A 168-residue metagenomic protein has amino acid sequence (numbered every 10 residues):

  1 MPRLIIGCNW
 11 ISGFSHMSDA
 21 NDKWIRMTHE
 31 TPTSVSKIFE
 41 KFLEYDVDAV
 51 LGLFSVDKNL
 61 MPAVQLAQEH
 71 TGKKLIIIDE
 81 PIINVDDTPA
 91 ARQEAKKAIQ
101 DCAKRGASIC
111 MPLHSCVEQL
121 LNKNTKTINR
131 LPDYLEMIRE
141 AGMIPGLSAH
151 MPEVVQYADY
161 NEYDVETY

Functional and structural regions predicted by a protein language model:
M1-E69: N-terminal binding-site loop/beta-alpha segment at the start of enzyme catalytic domains that lines or forms
P2-C8, V50-G52, L75-E80, C110-P112 (+2 more regions): Hydrophobic faces of well-ordered beta-strands that scaffold small-molecule active sites in alpha/beta enzyme cores
N9-G13, L43-A49, D79-A90, G146-L147: Short charge-dense sequence patches
H16-S34, I78-Q93, L121-K123: Active-site mouth loops of central-metabolism enzymes
H29-S36, D57-V85, I128-M143: Alpha-helix-loop-beta-strand connector modules within alpha/beta enzyme cores
E40-E44, M61-L75, K96-A107, D159-Y163: Acidic (Asp/Glu)-rich catalytic clusters
S55, I82, H150-P152: An acidic- and aromatic-residue-enriched active-site/binding cleft used to recognize and process polar
D86-Y168: Glycine/proline-rich, positively charged, aromatic-decorated active-site loop/lid region on the catalytic face
